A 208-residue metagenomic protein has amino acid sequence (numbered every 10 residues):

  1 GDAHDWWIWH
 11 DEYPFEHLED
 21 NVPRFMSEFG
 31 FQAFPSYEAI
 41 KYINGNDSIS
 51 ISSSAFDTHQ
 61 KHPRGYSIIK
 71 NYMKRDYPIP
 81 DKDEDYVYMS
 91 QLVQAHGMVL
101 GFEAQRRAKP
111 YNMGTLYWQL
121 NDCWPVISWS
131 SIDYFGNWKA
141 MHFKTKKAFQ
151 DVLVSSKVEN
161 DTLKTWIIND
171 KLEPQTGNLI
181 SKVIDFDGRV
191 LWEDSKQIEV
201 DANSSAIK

Functional and structural regions predicted by a protein language model:
D2-Q175: Substrate-binding clefts and catalytic carboxylate motifs of secreted carbohydrate-active enzymes
N178-K208: Intrinsically disordered, low-complexity Pro/Gly/Ser/Thr-rich segments with frequent PxxP/GP/PP motifs and embedded
